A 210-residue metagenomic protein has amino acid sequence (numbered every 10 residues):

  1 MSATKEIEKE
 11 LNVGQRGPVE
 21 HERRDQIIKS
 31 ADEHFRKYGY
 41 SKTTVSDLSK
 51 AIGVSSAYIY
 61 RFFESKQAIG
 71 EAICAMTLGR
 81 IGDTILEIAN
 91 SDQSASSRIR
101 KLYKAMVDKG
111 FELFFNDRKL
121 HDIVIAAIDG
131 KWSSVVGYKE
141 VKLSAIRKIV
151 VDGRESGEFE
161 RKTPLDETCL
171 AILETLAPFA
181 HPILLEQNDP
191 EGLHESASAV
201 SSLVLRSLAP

Functional and structural regions predicted by a protein language model:
M1-E22: N-terminal intrinsically disordered/low-complexity leader segments
E20, I28, G70, C74 (+4 more regions): Amphipathic, non-transmembrane alpha-helical scaffold segments
Q26, S30, H34-A68, A72: Helix-turn-helix
A72, M76, L86-E112, L165-I172: Hydrophobic alpha-helical connector segments
G79, D129-S156, D166-L170: Amphipathic alpha-helical packing segments from all-alpha helical-bundle domains
R80, A105-L113, A127, T175-P182 (+1 more regions): Phosphate/oxyanion-binding loops and surfaces in catalytic or ligand/nucleic-acid-binding neighborhoods
S96-D122, G137-E140, S144-R147, L173: Helical hydrophobic small-molecule/effector-binding pocket
D117-I125, W132, R154-S201: Hydrophobic/aromatic-rich alpha-helical bundle segments in the mid-to-C-terminal region
